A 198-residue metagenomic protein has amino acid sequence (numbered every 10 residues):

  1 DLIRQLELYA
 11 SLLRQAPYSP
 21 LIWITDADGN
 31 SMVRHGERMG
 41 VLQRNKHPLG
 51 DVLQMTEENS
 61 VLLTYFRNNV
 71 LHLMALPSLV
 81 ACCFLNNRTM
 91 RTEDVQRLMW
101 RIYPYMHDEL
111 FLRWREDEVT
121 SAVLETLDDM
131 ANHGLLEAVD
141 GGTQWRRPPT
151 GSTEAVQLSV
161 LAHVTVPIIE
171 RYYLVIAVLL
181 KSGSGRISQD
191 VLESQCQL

Functional and structural regions predicted by a protein language model:
D1-L198: Membrane-interfacial terminal anchoring regions of lipid-handling membrane enzymes
